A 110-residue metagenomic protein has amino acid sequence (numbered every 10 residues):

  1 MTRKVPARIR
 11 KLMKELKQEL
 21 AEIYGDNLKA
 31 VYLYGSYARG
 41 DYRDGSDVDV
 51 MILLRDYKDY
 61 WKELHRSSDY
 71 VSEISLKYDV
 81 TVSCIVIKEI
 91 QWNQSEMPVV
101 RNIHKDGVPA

Functional and structural regions predicted by a protein language model:
M1-L28, R39-G40, D44, R55-A110: Catalytic core of pol beta-like nucleotidyltransferases
S36: Basic/aromatic recognition patch in beta-strand/loop cores that engages polyanionic ligands
D49-L53: Short beta-strand->loop micro-motif that forms the acidic, two-metal-ion catalytic signature in nucleotide-processing
